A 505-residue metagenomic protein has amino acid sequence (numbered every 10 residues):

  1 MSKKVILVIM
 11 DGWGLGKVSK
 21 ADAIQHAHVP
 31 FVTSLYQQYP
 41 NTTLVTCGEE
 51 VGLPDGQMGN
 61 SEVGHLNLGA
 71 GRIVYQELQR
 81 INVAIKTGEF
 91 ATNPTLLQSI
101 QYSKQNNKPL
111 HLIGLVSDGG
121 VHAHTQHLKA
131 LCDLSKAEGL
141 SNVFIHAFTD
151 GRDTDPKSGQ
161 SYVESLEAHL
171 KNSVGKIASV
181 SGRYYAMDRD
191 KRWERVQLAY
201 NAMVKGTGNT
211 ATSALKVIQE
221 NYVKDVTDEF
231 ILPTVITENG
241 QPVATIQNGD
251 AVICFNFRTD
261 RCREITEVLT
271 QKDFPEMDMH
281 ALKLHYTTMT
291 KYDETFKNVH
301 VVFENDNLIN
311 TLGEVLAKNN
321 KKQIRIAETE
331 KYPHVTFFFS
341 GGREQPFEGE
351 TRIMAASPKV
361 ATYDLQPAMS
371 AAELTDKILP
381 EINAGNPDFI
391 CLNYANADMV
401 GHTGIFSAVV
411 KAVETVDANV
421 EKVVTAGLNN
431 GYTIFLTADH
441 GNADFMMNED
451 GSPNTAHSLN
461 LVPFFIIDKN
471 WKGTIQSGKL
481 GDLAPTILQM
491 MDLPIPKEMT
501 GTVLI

Functional and structural regions predicted by a protein language model:
M1-I505: Feature captures the catalytic ectodomains and active-site-proximal regions of enzymes that hydrolyze or transfer
